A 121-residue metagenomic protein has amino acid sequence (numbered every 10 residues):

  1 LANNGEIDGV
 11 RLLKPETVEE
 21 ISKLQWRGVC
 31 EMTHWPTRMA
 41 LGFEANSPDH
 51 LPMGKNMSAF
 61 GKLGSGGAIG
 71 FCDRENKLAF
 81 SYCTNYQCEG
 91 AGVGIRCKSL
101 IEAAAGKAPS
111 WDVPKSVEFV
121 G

Functional and structural regions predicted by a protein language model:
L1-G121: Catalytic loop of the DD-peptidase/beta-lactamase superfamily, centered on the K-T-G motif and neighboring
